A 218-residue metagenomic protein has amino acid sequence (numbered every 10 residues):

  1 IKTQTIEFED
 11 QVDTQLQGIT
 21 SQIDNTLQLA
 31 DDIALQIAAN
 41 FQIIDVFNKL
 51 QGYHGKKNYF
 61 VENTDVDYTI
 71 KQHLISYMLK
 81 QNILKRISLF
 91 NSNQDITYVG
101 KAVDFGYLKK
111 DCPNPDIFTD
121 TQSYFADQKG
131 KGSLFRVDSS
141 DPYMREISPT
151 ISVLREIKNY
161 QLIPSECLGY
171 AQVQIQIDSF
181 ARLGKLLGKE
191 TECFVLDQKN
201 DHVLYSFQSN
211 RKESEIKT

Functional and structural regions predicted by a protein language model:
I1-K57: Juxtamembrane extracytoplasmic/periplasmic/luminal helical "stalk" adjacent to the first N-terminal
E7-Q11, V61-I70: Signal-transducing coiled-coil linker helices
A39, I87-Q94, E192-D201: Short hydrophobic alpha-helical segments used for membrane anchoring or interfacial signaling
D45-F47, D95-A102, N200-Q208: Amphipathic coiled-coil signal-relay and dimerization helices
L50-T64, V103-P113: Short, flexible/disordered intra-domain loops and linkers
D65-H73, N114-T121: Well-ordered, non-membrane alpha-helical segments in soluble/globular domains
D67-M78, K158-Q161, E166-R211: Solvent-exposed, extracytoplasmic
L79-I83, L89-Q174: Extracytoplasmic/periplasmic ligand-binding sensor regions of membrane-associated signaling proteins
